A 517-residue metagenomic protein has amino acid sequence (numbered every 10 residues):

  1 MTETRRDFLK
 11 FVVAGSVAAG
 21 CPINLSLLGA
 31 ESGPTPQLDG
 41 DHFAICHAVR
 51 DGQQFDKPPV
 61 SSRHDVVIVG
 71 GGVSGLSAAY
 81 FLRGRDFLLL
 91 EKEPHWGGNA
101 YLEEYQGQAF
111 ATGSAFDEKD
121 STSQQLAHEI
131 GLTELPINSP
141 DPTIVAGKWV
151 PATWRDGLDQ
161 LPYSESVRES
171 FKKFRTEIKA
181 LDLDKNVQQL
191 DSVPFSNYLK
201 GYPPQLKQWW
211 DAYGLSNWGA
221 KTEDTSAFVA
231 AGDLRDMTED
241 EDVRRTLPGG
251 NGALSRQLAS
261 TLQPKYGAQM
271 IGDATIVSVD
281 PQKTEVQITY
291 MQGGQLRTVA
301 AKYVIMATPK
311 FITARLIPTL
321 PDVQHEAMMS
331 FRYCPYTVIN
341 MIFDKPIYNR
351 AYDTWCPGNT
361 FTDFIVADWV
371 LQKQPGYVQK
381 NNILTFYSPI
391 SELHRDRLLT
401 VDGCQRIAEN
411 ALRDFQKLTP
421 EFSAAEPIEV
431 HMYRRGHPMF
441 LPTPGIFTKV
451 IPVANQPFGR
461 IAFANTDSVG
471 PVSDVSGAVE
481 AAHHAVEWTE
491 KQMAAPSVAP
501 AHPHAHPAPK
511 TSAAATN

Functional and structural regions predicted by a protein language model:
T2-D65: Extreme N-terminal leader/targeting segments of oxidoreductases
E31-Q54, D353-W355, V366-N517: Conserved flavin/dinucleotide-binding core of flavoenzymes
T35-L38, Q124, H128-E129, T133-T225 (+1 more regions): Mobile amphipathic helical/loop "lid" adjacent to a hydrophobic cofactor/ligand pocket
V60, G272-L384, L418: Mid-domain catalytic core of redox enzymes that form a hydrophobic substrate pocket/lid adjacent to a catalytic redox
V66-L88: N-terminal Rossmann-like FAD-binding beta1-loop-alpha1 element of flavoenzymes
R83-E103: Glycine-rich FAD pyrophosphate-binding loop
G98-S121, E177-D184: Glycine-rich active-site loop/strand segments that organize a redox cofactor
D182-S278, E285-Q287: Active-site/ligand-binding neighborhood in enzyme catalytic cores
